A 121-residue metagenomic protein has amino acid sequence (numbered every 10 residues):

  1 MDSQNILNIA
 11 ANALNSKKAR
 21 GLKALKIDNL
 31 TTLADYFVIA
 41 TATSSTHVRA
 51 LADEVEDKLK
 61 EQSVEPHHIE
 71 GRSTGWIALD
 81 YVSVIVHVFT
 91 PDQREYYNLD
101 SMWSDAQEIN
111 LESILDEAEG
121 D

Functional and structural regions predicted by a protein language model:
M1-L33, A42-I77, V84, P91-E95 (+1 more regions): Polybasic/polar functional segments that serve as interface/processing modules
